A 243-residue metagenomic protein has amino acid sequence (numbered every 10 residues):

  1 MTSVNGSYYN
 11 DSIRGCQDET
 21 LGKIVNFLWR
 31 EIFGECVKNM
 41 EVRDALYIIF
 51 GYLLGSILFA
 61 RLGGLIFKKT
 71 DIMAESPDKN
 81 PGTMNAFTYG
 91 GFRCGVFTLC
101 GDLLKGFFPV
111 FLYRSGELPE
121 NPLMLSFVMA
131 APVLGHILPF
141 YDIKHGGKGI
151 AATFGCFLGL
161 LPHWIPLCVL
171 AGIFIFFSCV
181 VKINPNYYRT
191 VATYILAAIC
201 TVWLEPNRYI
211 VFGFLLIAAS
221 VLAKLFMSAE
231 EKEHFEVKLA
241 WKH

Functional and structural regions predicted by a protein language model:
Y8-S12, D18: Short terminal hydrophobic/aromatic SLiMs and anchors at protein ends
I24, L28-Y47, V110-F127, L158-P166 (+1 more regions): Helix-coil boundary and interhelical linker segments in multi-pass alpha-helical membrane proteins
Y47, G51, S56, A60 (+10 more regions): Alpha-helical transmembrane segments in multi-pass membrane proteins
L62-G95, G146, E231-H243: Cytosolic, membrane-interface loops and tails of multi-pass inner-membrane proteins
I72-N80, Y141-F154, I183-L196: Short, non-helical or kinked segments that cap or interrupt transmembrane helices
G82, T88-R114, V128: Multi-pass membrane catalytic core of lipid/isoprenoid biosynthesis enzymes
F87-G90, Y113-R114, A131, G135 (+2 more regions): Interfacial segments of multi-pass membrane proteins
I165-A171, N186-T193, L204-A218: Loop-to-transmembrane alpha-helix initiation sites
